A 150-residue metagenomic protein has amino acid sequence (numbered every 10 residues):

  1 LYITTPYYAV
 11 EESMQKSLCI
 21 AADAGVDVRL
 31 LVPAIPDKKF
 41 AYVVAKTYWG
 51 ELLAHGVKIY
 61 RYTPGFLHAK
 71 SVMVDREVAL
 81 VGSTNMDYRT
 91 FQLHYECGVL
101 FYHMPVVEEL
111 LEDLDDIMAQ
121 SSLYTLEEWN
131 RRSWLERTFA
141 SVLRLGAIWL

Functional and structural regions predicted by a protein language model:
Y2-I3, Y7-L150: PLD/PLD-like phosphodiesterase catalytic module centered on the HKD motif
